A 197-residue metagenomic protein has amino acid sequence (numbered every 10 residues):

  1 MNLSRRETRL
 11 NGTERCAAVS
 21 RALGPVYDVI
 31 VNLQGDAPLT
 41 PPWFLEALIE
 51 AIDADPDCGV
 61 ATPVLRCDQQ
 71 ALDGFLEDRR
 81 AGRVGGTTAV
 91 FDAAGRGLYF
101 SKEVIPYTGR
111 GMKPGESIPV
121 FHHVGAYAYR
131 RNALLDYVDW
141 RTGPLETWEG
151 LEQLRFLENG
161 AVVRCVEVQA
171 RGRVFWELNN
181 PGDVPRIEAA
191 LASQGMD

Functional and structural regions predicted by a protein language model:
M1-E50: Short phosphate-binding loop-to-helix
M1-N2, R96, V162-R164: Conserved beta-strand segments of alpha/beta enzyme cores
S4, I30-L33, P63, Y137 (+1 more regions): Short beta-strands and strand-loop turn motifs
S4-T13, A17, R21, R80-G86 (+3 more regions): One-carbon transfer enzymes
E7-L10, Y27, D55-P63, N159 (+3 more regions): Structured catalytic cores of enzymes that bind and process phosphorylated ligands/cofactors
P25, F100, G109-R110, P114-D197: Conserved alpha/beta core of the MobA/IspD/sugar-nucleotide pyrophosphorylase nucleotidyltransferase superfamily
V31, P38, A89, Y127 (+1 more regions): Residues that recognize and position ribonucleotide moieties
P41-W140: Conserved core of the sugar-phosphate nucleotidyltransferase
